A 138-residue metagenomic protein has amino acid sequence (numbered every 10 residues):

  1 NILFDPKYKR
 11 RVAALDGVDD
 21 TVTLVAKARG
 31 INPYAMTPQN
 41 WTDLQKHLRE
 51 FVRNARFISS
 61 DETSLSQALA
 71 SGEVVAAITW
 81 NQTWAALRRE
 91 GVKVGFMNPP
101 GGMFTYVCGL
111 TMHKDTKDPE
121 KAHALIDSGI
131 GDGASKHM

Functional and structural regions predicted by a protein language model:
N1, A26-G30, V107-P119, H137-M138: A bilobed periplasmic-binding-protein/Venus flytrap-type ligand-binding module shared by bacterial periplasmic
N1-A70: Extracytoplasmic ligand-binding site segments that recognize negatively charged/polar headgroups
R11-L15, F57-I58, V75-T79, G95-N98: Structural recognition of the beta-strand scaffold that forms the well-ordered cores of secreted hydrolase catalytic
A13, G131-M138: Bilobed periplasmic-binding protein-like "clamshell/Venus-flytrap" ligand-binding domains
T42-F51, S59, E90-K114: Periplasmic-binding protein-like
D43, H47, K117-G129, H137: Short amphipathic alpha-helical coupling segments at ligand-binding clamshell hinges and other catalytic/signaling
L65-A68, W84, A122, S135: Short, hydrophobic alpha-helical packing/hinge segments within bilobed ligand-binding/sensory domains
A70, A76-K93: A ligand-binding cleft/hinge motif common to bilobed small-molecule-binding domains
